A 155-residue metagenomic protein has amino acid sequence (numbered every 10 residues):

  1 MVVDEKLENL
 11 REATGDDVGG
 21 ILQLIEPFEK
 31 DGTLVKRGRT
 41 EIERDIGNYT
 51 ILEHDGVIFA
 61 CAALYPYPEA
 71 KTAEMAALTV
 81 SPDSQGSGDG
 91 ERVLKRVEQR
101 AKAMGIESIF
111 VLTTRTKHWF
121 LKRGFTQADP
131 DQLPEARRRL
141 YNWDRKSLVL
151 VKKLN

Functional and structural regions predicted by a protein language model:
M1-V35, E53, K146-V149, N155: Short amphipathic alpha-helix that is part of the acyltransferase structural core
A13, V111-L112: Small/polar loops that bind or transfer phosphate-bearing groups
G15-D16, Q23-A76, S81: Acetyl-CoA-dependent GNAT
D17, R115-T116: A generic "binding-loop/recognition-motif" signal
V80, G86-Q99, V111: Conserved acetyl-CoA-binding loop-helix of GNAT-fold acetyltransferases
R100, M104: Short alpha-helical functional segments enriched in proximate histidine and acidic residues
L112, L121, T126-L148: Conserved catalytic-core motifs of GNAT/GCN5-like acyltransferases
